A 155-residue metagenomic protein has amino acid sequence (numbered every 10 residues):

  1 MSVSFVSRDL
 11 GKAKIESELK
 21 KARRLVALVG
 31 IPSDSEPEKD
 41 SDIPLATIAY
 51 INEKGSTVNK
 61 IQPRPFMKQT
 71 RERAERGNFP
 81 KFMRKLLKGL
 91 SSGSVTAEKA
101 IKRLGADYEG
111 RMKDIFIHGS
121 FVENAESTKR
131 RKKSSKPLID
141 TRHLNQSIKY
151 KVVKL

Functional and structural regions predicted by a protein language model:
M1-L155: Short, Lys/Arg-rich flexible segments
